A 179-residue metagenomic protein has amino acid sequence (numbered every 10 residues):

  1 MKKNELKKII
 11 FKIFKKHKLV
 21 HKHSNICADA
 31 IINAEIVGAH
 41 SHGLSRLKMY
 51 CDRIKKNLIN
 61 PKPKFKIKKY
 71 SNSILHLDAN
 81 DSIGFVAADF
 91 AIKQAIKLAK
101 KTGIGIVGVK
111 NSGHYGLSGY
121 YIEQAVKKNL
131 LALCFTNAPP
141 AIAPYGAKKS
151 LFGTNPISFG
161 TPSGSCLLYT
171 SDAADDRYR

Functional and structural regions predicted by a protein language model:
K3-H17: Generic N-terminal amphipathic, Lys/Arg-enriched alpha-helix
K15-K18, V37-H40: N-terminal and secondary-structure boundary signal
H21-I32: Short, well-structured alpha-helical segments
S41-S45: Intrinsic-disorder/low-complexity recognition with aromatic hotspots
R46-A91: Active-site cofactor/substrate anionic-group-binding motifs, chiefly glycine- and Lys/Arg-rich phosphate-binding loops
L77-K148, N155-P162: A generic, well-ordered mixed alpha/beta core segment in the N-terminal half of proteins
S165: Expand to "…catalyze enediolate/carbanion chemistry for C-C bond making/breaking, isomerization, decarboxylation
Y169-R179: Single conserved hydrophobic/aromatic residue that forms the stacking wall/gate of nucleotide- or nucleobase-binding
